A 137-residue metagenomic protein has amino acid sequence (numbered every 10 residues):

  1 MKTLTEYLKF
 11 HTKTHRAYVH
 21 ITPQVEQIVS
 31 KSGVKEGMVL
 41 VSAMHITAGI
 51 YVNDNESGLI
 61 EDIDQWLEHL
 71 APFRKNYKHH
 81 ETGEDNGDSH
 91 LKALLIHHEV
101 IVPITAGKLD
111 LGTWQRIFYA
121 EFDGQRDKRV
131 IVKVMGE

Functional and structural regions predicted by a protein language model:
M1-E137: Active-site histidine-anchored catalytic micro-motif
